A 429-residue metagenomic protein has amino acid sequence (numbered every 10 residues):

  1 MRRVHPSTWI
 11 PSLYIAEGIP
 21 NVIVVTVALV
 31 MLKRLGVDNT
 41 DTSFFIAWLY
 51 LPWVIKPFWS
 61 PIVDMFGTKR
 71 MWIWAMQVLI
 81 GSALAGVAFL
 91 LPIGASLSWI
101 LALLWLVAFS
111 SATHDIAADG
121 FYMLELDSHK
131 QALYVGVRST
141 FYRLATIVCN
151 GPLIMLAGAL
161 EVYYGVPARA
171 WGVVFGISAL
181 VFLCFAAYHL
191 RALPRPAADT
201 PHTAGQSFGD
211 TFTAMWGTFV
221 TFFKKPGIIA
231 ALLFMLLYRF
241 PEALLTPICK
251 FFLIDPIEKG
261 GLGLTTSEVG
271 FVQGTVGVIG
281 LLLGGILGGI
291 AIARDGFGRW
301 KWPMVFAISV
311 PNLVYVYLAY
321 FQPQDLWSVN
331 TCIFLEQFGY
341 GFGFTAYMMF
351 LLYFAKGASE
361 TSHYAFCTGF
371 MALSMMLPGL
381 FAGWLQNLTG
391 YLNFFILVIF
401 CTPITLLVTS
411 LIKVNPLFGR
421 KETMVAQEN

Functional and structural regions predicted by a protein language model:
M1-V4, V37, F89-L91, A95-W99 (+4 more regions): Intracellular loop-helix junctions on the cytosolic face of multi-pass helical membrane proteins
M1-W53, I229-K259: Helix-loop boundary and gating motifs at the non-cytosolic
L51-K56, V269-A293, M304, I308-P311 (+1 more regions): Transmembrane alpha-helices of Major Facilitator/SLC transporters
I55-T68, L283-W300, Q386-N387: Helix-to-loop junctions at the C-terminal end of transmembrane segments in multipass secondary transporters
M65-L79, A293-I308, L326: Cytoplasmic membrane-interface "Motif A"-like loop-to-helix N-cap segments of 12-TM Major Facilitator Superfamily
W74, V78-A95, F306-Q324: C-terminal ends and interior cores of transmembrane alpha-helices in multi-pass membrane transporters/permeases
R299-Y347: C-terminal transmembrane helical hairpin of 12-TM major facilitator-type secondary transporters
F354-Q386: A late C-terminal transmembrane helix in Major Facilitator Superfamily
